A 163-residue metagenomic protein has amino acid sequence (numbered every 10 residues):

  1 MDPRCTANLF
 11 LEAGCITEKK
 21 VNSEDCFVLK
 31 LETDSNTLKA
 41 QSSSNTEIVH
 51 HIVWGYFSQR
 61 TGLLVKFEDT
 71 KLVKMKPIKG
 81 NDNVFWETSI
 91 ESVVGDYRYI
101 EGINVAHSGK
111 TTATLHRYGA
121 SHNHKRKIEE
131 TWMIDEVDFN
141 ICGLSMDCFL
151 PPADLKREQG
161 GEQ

Functional and structural regions predicted by a protein language model:
D2-E18, F85-S92: A short, amphipathic edge element
P3, P77, P151-P152: Proline-rich intrinsically disordered, low-complexity coils
E24-L144: Gly/Pro-enriched, hydrophobic low-complexity segments that function as extracytoplasmic propeptides/linkers
F149-Q163: Eukaryotic N-terminal low-complexity, Ser/Thr- and Lys/Arg-rich leader segments that predominantly function as
